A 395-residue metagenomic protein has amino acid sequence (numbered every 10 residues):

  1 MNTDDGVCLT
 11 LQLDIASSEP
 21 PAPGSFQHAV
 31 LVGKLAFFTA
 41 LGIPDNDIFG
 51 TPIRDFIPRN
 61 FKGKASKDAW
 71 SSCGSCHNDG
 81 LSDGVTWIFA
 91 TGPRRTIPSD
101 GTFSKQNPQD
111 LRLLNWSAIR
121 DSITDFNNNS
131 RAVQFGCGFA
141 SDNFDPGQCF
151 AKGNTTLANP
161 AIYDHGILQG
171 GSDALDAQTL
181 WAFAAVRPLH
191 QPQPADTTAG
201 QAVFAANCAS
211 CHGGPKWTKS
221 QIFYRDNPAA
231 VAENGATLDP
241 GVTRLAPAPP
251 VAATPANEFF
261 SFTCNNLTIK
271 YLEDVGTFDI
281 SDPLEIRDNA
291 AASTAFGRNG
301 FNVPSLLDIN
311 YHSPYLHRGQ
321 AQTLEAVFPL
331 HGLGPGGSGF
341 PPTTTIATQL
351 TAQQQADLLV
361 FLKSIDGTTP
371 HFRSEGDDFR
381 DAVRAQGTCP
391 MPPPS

Functional and structural regions predicted by a protein language model:
M1-S395: Periplasmic c-type cytochrome electron-transfer domains
